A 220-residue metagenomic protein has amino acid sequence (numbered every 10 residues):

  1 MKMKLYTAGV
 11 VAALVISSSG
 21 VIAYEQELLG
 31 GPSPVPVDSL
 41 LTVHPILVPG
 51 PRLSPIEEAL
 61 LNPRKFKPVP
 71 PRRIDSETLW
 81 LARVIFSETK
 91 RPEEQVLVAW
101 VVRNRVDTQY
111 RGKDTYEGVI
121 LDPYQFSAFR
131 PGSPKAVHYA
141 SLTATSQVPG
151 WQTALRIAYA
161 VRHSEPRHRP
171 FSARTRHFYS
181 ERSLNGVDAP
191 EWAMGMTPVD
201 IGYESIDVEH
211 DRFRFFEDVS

Functional and structural regions predicted by a protein language model:
M1-R73, V208-S220: N-terminal secretory targeting signals
S54-S220: Bacterial extracytoplasmic/cell-wall-associated proteins, especially those involved in peptidoglycan
